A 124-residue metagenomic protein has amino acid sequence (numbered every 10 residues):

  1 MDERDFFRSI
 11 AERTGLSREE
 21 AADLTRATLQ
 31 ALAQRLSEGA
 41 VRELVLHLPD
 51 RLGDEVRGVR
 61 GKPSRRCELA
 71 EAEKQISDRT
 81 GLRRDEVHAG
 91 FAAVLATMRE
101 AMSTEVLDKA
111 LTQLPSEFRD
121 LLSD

Functional and structural regions predicted by a protein language model:
M1-E12, D124: Intrinsic N-terminal pre-sequences and regulatory tails
R4-F6, G39, E43, L48 (+5 more regions): A structural "flexibility-hinge" signal
A11, A33, S37, P49 (+4 more regions): Signal for well-folded cores of large energy- and translation-related assemblies
T14-S64: Acidic (E/D-rich), amphipathic helical modules within compact regulatory domains
L16-A27, A33-G39, L82-A93, R99-D108: Short, low-complexity cationic-aromatic patches
R51-T104: Short, solvent-exposed interaction modules
